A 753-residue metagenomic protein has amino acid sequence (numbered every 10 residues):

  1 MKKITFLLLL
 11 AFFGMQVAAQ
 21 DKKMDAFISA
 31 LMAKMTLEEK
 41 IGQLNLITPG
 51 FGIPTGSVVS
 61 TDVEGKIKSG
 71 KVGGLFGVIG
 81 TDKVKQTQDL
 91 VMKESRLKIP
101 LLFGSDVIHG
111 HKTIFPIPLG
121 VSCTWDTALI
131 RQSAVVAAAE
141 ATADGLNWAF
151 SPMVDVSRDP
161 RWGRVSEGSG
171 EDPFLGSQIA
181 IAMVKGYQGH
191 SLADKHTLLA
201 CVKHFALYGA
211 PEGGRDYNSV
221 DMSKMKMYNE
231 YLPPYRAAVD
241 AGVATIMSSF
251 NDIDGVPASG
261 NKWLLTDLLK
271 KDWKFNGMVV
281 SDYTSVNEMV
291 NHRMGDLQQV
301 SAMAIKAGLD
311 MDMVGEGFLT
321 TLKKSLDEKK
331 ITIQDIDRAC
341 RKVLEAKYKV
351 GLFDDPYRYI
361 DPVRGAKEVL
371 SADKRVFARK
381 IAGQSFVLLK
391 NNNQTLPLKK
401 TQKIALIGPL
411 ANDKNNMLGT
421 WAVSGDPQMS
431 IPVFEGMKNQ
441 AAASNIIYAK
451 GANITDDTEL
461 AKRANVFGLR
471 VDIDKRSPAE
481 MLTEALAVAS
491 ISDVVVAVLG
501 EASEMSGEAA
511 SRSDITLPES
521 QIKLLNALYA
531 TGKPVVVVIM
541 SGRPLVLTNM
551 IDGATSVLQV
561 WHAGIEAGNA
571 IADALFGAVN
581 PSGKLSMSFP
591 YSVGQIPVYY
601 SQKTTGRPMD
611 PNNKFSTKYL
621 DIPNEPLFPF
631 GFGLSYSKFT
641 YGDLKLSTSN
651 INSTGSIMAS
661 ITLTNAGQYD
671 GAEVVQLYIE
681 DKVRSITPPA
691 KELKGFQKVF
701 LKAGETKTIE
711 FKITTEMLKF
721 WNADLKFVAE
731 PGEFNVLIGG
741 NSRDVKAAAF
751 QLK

Functional and structural regions predicted by a protein language model:
M1-D21: Bacterial Sec-dependent N-terminal signal peptides
A19-N722, V728-S742, K753: Glycoside hydrolase catalytic-domain context in secreted enzymes
K746-F750: Edge beta-strands of extracellular beta-sandwich domains
